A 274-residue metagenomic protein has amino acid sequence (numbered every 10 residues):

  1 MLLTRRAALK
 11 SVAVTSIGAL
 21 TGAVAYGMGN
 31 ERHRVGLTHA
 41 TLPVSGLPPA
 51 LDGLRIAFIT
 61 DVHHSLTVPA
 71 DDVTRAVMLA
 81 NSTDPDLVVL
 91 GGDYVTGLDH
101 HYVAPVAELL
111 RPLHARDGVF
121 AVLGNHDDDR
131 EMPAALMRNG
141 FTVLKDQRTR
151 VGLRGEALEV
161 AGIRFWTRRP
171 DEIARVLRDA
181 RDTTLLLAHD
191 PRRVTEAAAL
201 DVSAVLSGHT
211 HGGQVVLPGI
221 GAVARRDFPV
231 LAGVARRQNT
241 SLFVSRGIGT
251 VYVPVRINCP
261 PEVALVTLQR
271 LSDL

Functional and structural regions predicted by a protein language model:
M1-A19: N-terminal secretory signal peptides and thylakoid transit peptides that target proteins across membranes
L20-L54, T67-A70, R75-M78: C-terminal segment of N-terminal export signals and the immediately downstream linker at the start of the mature
V44-I56, T149-V160, R236-S241: Beta-strand-turn-beta hairpins that frame and shape the catalytic cleft of phosphate-ester-processing enzymes
G53-H63, A157-F165, L185-H189, S241-R246: Active-site-proximal beta-strand elements of phosphoester/diester hydrolases
L54-A134: Membrane-embedded segments
I59-T60, V88-G92, G118-N125, L144 (+3 more regions): Active-site neighborhood of phospho(di)ester-bond hydrolases with catalytic His/Asp-centered motifs
E131-A134, R138-F141, K145-Q147, G152-A188 (+3 more regions): Binuclear metal-dependent hydrolase catalytic cores centered on His/Asp/Glu-rich metal-binding motifs
P191-T267, L271-D273: Conserved beta-sheet core of the metallophosphoesterase superfamily
